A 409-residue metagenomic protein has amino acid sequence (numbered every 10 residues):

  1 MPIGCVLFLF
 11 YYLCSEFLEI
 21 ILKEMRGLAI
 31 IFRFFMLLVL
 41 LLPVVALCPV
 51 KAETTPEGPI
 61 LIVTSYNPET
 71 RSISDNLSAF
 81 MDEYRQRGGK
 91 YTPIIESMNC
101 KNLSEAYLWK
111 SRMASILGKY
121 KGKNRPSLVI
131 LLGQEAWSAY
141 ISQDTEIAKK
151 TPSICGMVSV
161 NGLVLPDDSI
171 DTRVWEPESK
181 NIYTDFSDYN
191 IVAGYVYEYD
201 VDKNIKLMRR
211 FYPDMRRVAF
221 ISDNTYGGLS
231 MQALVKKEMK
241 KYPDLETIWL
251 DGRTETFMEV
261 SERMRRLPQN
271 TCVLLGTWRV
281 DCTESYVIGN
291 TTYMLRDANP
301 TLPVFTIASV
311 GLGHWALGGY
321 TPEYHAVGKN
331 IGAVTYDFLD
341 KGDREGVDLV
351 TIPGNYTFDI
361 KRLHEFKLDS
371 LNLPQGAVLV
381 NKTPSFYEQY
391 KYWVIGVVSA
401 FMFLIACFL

Functional and structural regions predicted by a protein language model:
F34-V45: Bacterial N-terminal signal peptides
I60, Y183-E238, D348-K361: An alpha-beta-alpha
V63, K121-G133, P152-G156, R217-S222 (+3 more regions): Periplasmic-binding protein-like
E105-S127, S142-T145, S261-N270: Short, well-structured alpha-helical segments in soluble
N161-P166, D171-D185, A193-M215, E323-D340: Hydrophobic alpha-helical segments within soluble ligand-binding/sensing domains
W249-D340: Membrane-proximal low-complexity regions enriched in glycine and acidic/polar residues
I360-S385: Juxtamembrane amphipathic/hinge helix adjacent to a transmembrane helix
N381-L409: Alpha-helical transmembrane signal-anchor helices
